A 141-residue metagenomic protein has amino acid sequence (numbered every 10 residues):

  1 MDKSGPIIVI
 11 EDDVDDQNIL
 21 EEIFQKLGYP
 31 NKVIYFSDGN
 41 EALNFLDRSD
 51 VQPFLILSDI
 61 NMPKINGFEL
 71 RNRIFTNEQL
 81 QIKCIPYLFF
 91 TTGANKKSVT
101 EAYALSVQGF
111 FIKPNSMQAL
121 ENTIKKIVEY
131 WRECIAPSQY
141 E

Functional and structural regions predicted by a protein language model:
S4-F24, I56: Conserved acidic segment of CheY-like receiver
Y35, K64-I65: Residue-level signal for the "D+5" position in two-component response regulator receiver
Y35-L55, E121: Acidic, metal-coordinating helix/loop segments flanking the phosphotransfer/catalytic sites of two-component signaling
S58-P63: Active-site residues of response regulator receiver
A102-Q108: As written
N115-K125: C-terminal output helix
